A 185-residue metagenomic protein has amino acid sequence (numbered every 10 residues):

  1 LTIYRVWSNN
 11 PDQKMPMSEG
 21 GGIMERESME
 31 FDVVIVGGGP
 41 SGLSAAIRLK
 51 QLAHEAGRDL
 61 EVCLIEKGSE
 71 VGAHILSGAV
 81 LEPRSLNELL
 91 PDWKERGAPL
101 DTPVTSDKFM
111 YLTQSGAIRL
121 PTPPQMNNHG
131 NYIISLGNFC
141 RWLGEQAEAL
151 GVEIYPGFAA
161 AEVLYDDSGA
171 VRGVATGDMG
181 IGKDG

Functional and structural regions predicted by a protein language model:
S18-M29: A short, basic/flexible loop-to-alpha-helix module at the beginning of a structural domain
E27-S41, C63: Beta1/beta-strand and adjacent pyrophosphate-binding region of the FAD-binding site in flavoprotein oxidoreductases
I47, Q51-H54, E145, A149: Short, well-ordered alpha-helices that flank and scaffold nucleotide-derived cofactor binding pockets
K50-H74: Glycine-rich FAD pyrophosphate-binding loop
K67-Q114: N-terminal FAD cofactor-binding segment of flavoenzymes
L100-T102, K108-G185: Feature captures the FAD/FMN-dependent oxidoreductase FAD-binding
